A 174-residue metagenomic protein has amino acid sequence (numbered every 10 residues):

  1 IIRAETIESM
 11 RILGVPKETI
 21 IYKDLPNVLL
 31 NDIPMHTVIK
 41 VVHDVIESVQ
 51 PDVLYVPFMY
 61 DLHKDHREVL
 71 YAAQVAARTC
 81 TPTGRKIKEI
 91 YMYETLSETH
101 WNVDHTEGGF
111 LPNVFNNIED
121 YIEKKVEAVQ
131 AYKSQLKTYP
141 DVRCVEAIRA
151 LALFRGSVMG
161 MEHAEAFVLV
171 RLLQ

Functional and structural regions predicted by a protein language model:
I1-K86, M92, Q135, A150-L151 (+2 more regions): Active-site beta-strand->loop->alpha-helix modules in alpha/beta enzyme cores, enriched in Gly/His/Asp(Glu)
E5-K17, K86-Q174: The feature marks non-catalytic terminal segments
